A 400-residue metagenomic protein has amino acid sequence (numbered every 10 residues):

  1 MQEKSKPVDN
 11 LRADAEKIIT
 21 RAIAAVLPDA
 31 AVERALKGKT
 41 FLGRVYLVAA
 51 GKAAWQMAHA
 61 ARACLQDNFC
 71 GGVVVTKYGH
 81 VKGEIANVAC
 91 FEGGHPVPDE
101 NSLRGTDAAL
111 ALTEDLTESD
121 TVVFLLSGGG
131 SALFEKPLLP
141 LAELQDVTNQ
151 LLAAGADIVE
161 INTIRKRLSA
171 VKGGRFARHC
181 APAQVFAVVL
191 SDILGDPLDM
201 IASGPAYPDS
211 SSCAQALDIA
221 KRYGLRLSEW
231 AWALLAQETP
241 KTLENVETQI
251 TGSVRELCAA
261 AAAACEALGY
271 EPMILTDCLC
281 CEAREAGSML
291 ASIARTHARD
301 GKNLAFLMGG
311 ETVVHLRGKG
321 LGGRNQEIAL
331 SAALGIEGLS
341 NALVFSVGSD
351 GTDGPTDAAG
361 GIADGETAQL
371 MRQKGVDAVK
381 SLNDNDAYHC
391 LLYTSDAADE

Functional and structural regions predicted by a protein language model:
Q2-Y46, W55-C64, D99-E118, A261 (+3 more regions): N-terminal glycine-/serine-/threonine-rich phosphate-binding loop
A58-H80: Active-site cofactor/substrate anionic-group-binding motifs, chiefly glycine- and Lys/Arg-rich phosphate-binding loops
A60-N68, N87-C90, L110-L112, P137-Q150 (+4 more regions): A glycine- and small-aliphatic-rich helix-loop capping segment at beta-alpha/alpha-beta transitions that lines
K77-T117, I164-R165: Glycine-rich oxoanion-binding loops at beta->alpha junctions
P140-L225: Internal gly/pro-rich beta-alpha loop/helix module that stabilizes soluble enzyme cofactors or their anionic handles
F186, P208-M289: Accessory alpha-helical/coil subdomains and C-terminal extensions that flank or cap enzyme catalytic cores
R284-E285, L316-L391: Extended C-terminal subregions enriched in glycine
Y393-A398: Conserved small/polar residues in nucleotide/adenosyl-binding loops
